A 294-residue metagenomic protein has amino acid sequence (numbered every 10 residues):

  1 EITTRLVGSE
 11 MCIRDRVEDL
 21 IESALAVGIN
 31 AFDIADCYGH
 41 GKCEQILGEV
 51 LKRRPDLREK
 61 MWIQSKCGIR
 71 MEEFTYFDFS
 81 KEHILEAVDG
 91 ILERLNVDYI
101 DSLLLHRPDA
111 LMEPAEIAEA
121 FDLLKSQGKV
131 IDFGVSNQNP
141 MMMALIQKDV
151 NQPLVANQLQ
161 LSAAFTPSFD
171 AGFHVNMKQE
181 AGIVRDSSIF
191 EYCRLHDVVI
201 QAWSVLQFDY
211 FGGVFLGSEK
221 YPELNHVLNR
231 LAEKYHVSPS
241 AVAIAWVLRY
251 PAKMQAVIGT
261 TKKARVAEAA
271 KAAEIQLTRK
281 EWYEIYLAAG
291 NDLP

Functional and structural regions predicted by a protein language model:
E1-G8, C12-I13: Single conserved hydrophobic/aromatic residue that forms the stacking wall/gate of nucleotide- or nucleobase-binding
R14-A24, F79-L95, M141-A144: Short, acidic/polar
D19-C37: Catalytic domains of carbohydrate-active enzymes, especially glycoside hydrolases
A26, G48-W62, L92-N96, K125 (+2 more regions): Acidic (Asp/Glu)-rich catalytic clusters
A31-R53: Glycine-rich, proline-tolerant flexible connector loops at the mouths of alpha/beta enzymes
F32, I100, F133: Glycine-centered flexible beta-alpha turn that most often forms the glycine-rich phosphate-binding loop
L92-E113: Active-site groove signature of glycoside hydrolases
P108, M112-P294: Beta/alpha (TIM)-barrel catalytic core signal, keyed to glycine-rich beta->alpha loops juxtaposed to Asp/Glu that bind
